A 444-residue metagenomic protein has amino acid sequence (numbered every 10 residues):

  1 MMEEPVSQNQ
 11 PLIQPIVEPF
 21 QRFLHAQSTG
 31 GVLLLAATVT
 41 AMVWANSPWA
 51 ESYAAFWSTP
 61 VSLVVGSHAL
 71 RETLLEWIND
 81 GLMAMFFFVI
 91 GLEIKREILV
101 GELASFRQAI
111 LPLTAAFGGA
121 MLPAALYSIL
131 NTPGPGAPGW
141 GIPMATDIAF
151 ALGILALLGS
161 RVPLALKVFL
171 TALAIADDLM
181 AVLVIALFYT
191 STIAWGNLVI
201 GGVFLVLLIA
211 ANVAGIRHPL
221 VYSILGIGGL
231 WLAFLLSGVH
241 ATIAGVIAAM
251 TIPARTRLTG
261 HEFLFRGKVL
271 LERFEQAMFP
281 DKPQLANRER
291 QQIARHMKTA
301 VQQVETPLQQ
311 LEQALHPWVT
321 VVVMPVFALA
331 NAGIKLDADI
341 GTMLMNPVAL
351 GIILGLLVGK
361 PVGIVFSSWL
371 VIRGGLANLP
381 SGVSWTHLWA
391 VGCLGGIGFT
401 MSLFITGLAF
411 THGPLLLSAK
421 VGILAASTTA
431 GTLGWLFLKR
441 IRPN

Functional and structural regions predicted by a protein language model:
E3-A26, V43, T59, N212 (+3 more regions): Predominantly late transmembrane helices and immediately cytosolic-facing juxtamembrane segments
L33-N46, F86-L92, L122-A124, F204-N212 (+5 more regions): Hydrophobic core segments of alpha-helical transmembrane domains in multi-pass membrane transport and ion-translocation
W44-F56, A69-I78, V89-S105, M121-G141: Transmembrane alpha-helix boundary signature
G66-S67, R71-V100, T320-D339, I353 (+3 more regions): Hydrophobic transmembrane alpha-helices of secondary-active transporters and Na+-translocating membrane complexes
E76-F87, P135-A149, T190-V203, T242 (+2 more regions): Structural signature of hydrophobic alpha-helical transmembrane segments
E93, L122-P123, P143-V168, A176-L183 (+3 more regions): Short helical (or helix-break) motifs at transmembrane helix termini and adjacent helical loops in multi-pass membrane
E97-A125, A194-V203, A338-G359, W385 (+2 more regions): Entry/N-cap segments of selected transmembrane alpha helices and their immediately preceding amphipathic helices
L155-E272: Functional cores that coordinate and move charged inorganic groups
